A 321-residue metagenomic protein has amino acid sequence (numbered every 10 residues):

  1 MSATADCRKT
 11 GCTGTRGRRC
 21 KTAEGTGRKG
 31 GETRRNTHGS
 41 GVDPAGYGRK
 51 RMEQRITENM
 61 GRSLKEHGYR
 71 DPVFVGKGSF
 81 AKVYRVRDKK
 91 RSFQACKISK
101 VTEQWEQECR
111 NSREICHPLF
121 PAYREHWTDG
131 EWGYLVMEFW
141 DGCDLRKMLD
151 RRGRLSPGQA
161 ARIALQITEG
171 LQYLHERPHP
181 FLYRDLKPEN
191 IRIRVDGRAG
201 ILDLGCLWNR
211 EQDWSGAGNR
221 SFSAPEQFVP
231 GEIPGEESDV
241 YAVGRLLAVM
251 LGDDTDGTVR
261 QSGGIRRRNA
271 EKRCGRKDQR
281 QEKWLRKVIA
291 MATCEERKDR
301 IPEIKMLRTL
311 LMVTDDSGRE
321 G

Functional and structural regions predicted by a protein language model:
P72-G78, V83: Protein kinase glycine-rich loop
A81-K82, V86-E103: ATP-binding glycine-rich loop module of kinase domains
T102-E114: AlphaC helix of the eukaryotic protein kinase fold
A122-G133: Short beta-strand micro-motifs within the conserved protein kinase catalytic domain, predominantly in the N-lobe
H175-I193: Catalytic-loop of the protein kinase fold
W214-Q227: Conserved activation segment of eukaryotic-like protein kinases, specifically the C-terminal portion of the activation
D239: Conserved catalytic-loop aspartate of Hanks-type protein kinases
